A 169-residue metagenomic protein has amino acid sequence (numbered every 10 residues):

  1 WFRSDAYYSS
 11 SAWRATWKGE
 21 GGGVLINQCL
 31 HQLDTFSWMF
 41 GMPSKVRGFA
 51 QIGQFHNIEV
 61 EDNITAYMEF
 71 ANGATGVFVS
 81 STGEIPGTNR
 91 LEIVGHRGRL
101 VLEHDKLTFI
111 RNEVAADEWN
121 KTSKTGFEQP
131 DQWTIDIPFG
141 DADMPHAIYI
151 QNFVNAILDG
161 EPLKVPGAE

Functional and structural regions predicted by a protein language model:
W1-I58: Predominantly a Rossmann-like dinucleotide-binding segment in NAD(P)-dependent oxidoreductases
L30, F55, V79-G87: Glycine-rich phosphate/pyrophosphate-binding beta-alpha loops
V46-G48, F78, I93: Generic preference for hydrophobic
I52, T82, K106: Flexible, active-site-proximal loop/turn residues at the rims of small-molecule/cofactor binding pockets and catalytic
E59-N63: A short, glycine/Asx- and small/polar-enriched loop/turn that sits immediately N-terminal to a beta-strand
T65, F70, E92-A168: C-terminal glycine/acidic-rich active-site capping loop/insertion
V77-S80, L102-H104: Beta-strand scaffold of nucleotide-dependent catalytic cores
